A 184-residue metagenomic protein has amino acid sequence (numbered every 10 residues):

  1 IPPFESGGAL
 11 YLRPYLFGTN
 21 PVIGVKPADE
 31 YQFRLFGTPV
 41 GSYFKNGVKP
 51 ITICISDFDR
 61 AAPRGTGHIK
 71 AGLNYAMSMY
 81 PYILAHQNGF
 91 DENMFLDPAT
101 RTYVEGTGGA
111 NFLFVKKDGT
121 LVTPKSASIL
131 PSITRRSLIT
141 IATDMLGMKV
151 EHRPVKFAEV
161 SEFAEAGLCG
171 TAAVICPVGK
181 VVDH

Functional and structural regions predicted by a protein language model:
I1, Y15, V22-H184: Helix-start/capping segments and mature chain N-termini
E5-F17: Extended, Lys/Arg-enriched charged tracts that mediate electrostatic binding to polyanionic substrates
